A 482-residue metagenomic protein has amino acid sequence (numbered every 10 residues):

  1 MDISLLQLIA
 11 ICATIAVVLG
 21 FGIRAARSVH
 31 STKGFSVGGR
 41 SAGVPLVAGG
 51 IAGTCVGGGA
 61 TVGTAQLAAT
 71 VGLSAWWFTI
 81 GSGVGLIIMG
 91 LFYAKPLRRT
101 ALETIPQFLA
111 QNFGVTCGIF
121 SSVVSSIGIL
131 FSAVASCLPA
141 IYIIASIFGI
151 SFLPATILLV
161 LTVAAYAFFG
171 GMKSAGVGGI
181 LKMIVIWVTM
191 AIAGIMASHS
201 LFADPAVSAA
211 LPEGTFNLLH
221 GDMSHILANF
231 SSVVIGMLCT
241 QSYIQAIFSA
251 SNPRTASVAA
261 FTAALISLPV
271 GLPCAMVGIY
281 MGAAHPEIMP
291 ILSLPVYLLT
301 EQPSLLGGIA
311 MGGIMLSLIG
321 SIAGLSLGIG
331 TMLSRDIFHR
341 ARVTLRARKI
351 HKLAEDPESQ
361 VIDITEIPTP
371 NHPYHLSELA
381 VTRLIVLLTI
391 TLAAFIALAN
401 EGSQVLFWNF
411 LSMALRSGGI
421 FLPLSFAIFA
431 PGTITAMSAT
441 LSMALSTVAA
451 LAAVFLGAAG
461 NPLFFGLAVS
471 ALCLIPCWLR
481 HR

Functional and structural regions predicted by a protein language model:
M1-R482: Membrane-embedded helix-loop-helix hairpins and adjacent transmembrane boundary segments in multi-pass transporters
